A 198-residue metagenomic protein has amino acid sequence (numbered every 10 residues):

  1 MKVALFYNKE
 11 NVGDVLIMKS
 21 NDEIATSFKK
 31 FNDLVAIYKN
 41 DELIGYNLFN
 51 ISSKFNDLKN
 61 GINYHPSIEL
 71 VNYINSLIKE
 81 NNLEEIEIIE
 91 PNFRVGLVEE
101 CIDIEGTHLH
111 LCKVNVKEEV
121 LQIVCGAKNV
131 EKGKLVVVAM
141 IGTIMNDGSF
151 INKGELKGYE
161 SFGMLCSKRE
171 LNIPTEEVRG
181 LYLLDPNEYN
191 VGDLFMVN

Functional and structural regions predicted by a protein language model:
M1-N198: Phosphate-backbone binding interfaces of nucleic-acid-interacting proteins
